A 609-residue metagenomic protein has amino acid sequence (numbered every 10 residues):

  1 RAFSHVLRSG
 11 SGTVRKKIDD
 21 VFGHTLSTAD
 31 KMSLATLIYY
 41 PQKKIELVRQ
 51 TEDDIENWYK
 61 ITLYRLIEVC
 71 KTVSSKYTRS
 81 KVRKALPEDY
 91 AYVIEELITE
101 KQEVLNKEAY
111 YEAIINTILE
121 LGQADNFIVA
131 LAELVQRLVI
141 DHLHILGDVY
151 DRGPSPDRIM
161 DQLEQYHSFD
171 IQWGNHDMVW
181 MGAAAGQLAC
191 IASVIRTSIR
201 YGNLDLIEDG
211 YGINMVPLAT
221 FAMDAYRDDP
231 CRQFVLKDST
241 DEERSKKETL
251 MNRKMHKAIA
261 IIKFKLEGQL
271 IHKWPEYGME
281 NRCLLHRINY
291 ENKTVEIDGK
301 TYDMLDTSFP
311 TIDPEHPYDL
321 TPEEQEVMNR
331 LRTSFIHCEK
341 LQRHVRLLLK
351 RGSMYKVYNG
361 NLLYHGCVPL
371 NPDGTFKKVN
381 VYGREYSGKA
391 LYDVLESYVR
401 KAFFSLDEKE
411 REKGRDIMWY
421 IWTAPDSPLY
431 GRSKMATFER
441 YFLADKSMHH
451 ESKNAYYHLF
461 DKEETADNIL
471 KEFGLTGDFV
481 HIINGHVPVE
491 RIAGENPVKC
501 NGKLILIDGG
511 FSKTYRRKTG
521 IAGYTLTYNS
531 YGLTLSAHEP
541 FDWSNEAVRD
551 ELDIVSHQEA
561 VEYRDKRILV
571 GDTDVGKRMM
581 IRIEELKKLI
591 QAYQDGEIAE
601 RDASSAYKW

Functional and structural regions predicted by a protein language model:
R1-W609: Feature recognizes metal-dependent phosphohydrolase scaffolds
